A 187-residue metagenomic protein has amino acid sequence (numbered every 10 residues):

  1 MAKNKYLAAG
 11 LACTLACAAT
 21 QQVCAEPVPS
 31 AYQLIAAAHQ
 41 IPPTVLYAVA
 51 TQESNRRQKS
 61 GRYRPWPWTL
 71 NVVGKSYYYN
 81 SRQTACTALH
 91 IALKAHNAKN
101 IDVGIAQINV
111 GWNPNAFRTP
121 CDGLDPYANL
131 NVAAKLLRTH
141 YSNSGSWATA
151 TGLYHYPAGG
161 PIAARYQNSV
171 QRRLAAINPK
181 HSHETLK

Functional and structural regions predicted by a protein language model:
M1-G10: Bacterial N-terminal signal peptides that target proteins for export
G10-A18: Bacterial N-terminal signal peptides
C24-K187: Catalytic glycan-binding domains that act on GlcNAc-containing polysaccharides
